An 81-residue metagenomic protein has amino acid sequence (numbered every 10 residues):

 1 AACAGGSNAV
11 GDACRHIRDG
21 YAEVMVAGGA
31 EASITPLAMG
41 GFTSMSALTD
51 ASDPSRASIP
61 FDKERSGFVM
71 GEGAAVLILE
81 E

Functional and structural regions predicted by a protein language model:
A1-E81: Acyl-thioester C-C bond-transforming condensing/cleaving domain
